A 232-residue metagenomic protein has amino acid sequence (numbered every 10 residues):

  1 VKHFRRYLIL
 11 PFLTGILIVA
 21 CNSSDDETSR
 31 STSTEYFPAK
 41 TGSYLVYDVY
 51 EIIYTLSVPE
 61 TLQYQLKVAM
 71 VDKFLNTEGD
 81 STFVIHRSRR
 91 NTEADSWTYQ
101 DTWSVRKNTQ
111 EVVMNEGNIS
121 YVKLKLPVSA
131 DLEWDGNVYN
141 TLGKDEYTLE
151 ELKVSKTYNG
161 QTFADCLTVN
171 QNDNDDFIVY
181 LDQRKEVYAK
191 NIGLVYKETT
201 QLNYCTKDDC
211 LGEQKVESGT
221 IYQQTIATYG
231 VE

Functional and structural regions predicted by a protein language model:
V1-I9: Bacterial N-terminal signal peptides that target proteins for export
L17-A20: C-terminal motif of bacterial Sec signal peptides marking the signal peptidase cleavage site
N22-E232: Conserved functional acidic sites
